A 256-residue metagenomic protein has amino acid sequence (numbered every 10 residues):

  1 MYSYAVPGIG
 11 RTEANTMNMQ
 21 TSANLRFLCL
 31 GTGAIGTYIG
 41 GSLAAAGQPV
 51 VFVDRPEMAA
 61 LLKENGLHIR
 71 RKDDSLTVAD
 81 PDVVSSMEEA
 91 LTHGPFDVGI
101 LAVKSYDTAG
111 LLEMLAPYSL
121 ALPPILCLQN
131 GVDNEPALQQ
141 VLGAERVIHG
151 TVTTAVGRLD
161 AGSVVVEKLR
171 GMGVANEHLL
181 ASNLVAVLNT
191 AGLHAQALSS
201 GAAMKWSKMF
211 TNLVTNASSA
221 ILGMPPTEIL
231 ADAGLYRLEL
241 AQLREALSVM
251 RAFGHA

Functional and structural regions predicted by a protein language model:
M1-T16: N-terminal amphipathic/basic-hydrophobic helices that include classical n-h-c signal peptides and signal-anchor
N18-K72: NAD(P)+-binding Rossmann beta1-loop-alpha1 motif at the extreme N-terminus of oxidoreductases
L61, N183, V187, R237-A252: A non-catalytic, amphipathic alpha-helix used as a structural packing/dimerization or gating element in enzyme scaffolds
L76-S163: Rossmann-like NAD(P)(H) cofactor-binding subdomain of soluble oxidoreductases
G94, L128-K208, L213-V214: Rossmann-fold dinucleotide-binding core
S119, G162-M172, A220-A231: Helix-loop-beta segment of a Rossmann-like dinucleotide-binding subdomain
A202-L230, G234-S248: Active-site-proximal catalytic alpha-helix in oxidoreductases
A256: Active-site-proximal substrate-binding core of FAD-dependent oxidoreductases
